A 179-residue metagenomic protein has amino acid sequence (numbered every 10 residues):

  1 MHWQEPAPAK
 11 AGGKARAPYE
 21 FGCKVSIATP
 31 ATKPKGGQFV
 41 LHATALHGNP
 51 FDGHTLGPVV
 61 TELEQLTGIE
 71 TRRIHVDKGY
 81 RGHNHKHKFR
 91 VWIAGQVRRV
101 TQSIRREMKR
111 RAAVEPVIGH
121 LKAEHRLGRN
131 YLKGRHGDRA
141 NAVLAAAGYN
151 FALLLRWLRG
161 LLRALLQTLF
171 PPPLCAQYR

Functional and structural regions predicted by a protein language model:
M1-R72, K78, H85: Polybasic low-complexity intrinsically disordered regions
M1-W3, V76-H83, H136, A164-P172: A glycine-rich phosphate-binding loop feature that marks nucleotide/adenosyl-phosphate handling sites
P30, V59-L66, V117-H120, E124 (+2 more regions): Generic, well-ordered alpha-helical scaffold segments in large soluble proteins
L41-A45, H87-K88, L132-R135, L158-Q167: Composition- and surface-driven signal marking solvent-exposed, interaction-prone regions in large proteins
E64, G68-A140: Helix-centered, glycine/charged polyanion-binding patches within enzymatic domains that contact phosphate-containing
E124, G128-N130, A152-R179: A short, flexible helix-boundary coil/loop motif
